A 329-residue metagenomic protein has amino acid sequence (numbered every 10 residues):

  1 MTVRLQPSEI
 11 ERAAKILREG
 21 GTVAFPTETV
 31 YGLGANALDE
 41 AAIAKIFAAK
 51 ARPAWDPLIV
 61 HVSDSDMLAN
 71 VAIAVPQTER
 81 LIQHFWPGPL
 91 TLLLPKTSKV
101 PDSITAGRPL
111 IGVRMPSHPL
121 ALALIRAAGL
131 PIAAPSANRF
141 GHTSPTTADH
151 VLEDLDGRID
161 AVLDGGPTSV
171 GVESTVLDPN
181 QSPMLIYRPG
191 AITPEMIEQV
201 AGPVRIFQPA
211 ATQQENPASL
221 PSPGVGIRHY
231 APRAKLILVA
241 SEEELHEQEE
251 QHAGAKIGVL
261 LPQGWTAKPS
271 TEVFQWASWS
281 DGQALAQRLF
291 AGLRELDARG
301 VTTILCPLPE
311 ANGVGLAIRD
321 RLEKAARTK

Functional and structural regions predicted by a protein language model:
M1-K329: Active-site-adjacent structural elements in enzyme catalytic cores
